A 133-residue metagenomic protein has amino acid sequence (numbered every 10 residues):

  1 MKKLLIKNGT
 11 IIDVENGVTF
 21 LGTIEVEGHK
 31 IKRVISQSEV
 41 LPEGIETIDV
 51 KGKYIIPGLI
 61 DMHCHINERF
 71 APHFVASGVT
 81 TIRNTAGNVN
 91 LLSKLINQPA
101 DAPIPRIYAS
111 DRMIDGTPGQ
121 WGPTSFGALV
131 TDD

Functional and structural regions predicted by a protein language model:
M1-L5, I11-I56: Histidine-rich, glycine-flanked metal-binding segment
D13, H63, A86-V89: Residues that line or immediately flank small-molecule/substrate-binding pockets and catalytic motifs
T23-E25, I60, T80-T81: A fold-wide structural signal in alpha/beta-hydrolase
K32, S38, N67, V89-N90: Glycine-rich nucleotide phosphate-binding loop and flanking beta-alpha elements of Rossmann-like dinucleotide-binding
P57-N67: Histidine-centered catalytic micro-motifs
A71-D133: Divalent-metal coordination cores built from histidine and acidic residues
